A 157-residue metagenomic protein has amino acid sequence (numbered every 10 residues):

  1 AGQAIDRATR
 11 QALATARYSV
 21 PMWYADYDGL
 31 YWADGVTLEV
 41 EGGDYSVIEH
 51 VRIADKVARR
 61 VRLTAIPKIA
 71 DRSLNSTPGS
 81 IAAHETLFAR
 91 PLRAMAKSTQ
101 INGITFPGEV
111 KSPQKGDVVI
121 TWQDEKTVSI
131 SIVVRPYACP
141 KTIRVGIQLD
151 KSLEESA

Functional and structural regions predicted by a protein language model:
A4-R7, Q11-A157: Structured, hydrophobic secondary-structure cores that serve as assembly/anchoring elements
